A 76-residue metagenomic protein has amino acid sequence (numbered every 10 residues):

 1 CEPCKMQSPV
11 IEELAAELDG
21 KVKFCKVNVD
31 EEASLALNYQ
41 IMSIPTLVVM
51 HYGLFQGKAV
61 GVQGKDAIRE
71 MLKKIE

Functional and structural regions predicted by a protein language model:
C1-C4, L47: The canonical Cys-X-X-Cys-His
E2, E31, D66: Short alpha-helical
K5-D19: Typically the conserved alpha-helix immediately C-terminal to a functionally engaged Cys/Sec in thioredoxin-like
I11, N28, G53: Residue-level signature of catalytic and energy-coupling elements of molecular machines, predominantly ATP/GTP-dependent
V27-L37: Structural microenvironment flanking redox-active thiols in thiol-disulfide oxidoreductases
N38-M42: A short glycine-leucine-enriched loop at secondary-structure breakpoints that most characteristically corresponds
S43, V48-E76: Non-catalytic, surface beta->alpha helical segment in thiol-disulfide oxidoreductase systems
